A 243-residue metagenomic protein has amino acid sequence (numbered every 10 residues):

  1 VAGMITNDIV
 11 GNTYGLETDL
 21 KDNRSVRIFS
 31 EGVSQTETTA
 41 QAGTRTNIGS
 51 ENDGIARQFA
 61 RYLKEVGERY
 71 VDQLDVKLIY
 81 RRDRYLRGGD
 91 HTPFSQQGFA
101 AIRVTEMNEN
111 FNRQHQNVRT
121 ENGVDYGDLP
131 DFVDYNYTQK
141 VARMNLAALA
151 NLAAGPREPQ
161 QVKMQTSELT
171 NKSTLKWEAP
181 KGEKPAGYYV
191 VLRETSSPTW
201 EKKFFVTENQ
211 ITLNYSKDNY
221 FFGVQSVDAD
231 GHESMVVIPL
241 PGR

Functional and structural regions predicted by a protein language model:
V1-G88: Metal-dependent peptidase/peptidase-like ectodomains
T13-L16, D22, L78-P156: Active-site-adjacent mobile loop/cap segments within catalytic or ligand-binding domains
P156-Q165: Proline-enriched interdomain boundary motifs that mark the N-terminal boundary and often initiate the first structured
N171-K184: Conserved aromatic anchor
G187-V191: Short beta-strand elements bearing conserved aromatic residues within extracellular beta-rich modules
E201-E208: Short beta-strand segments within Ig-like beta-sandwich modules, predominantly Fibronectin type-III
T212-S234: Beta-strand-rich modules
H232-G242: Edge beta-strands of extracellular beta-sandwich domains
